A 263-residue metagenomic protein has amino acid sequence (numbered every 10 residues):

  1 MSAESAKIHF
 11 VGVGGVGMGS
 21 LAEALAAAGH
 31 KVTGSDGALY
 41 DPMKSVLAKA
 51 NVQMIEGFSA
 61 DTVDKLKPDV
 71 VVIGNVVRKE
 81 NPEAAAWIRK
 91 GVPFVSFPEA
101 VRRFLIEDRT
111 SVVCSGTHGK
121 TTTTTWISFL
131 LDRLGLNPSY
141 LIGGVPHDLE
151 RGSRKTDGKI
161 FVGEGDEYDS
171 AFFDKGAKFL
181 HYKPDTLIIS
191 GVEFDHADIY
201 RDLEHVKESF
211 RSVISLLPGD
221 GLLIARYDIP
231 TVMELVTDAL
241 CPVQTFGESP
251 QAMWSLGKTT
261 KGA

Functional and structural regions predicted by a protein language model:
M1-I55, K67-V71, R89-V92, R211 (+1 more regions): ATP-dependent carboxylate-amine ligase
E4, A24, A48, T62-V63 (+2 more regions): Phosphate-binding loop of NTP-binding sites
H9, H30, F58, H118-G119 (+1 more regions): Histidine-centered active-site/metal-ligand motif
V11-G14, S115, G257: Surface-exposed loop and edge beta-strand positions of immunoglobulin-like domains
D36-A38, G144, I229, S249: Residues in the short beta-alpha loop(s) of Rossmann-like NAD(P)-binding domains
E56-G57, V95-P98, T245-S249: Short beta-strand elements of ligand-binding domains
A252-M253: Glycine-/charge-enriched secondary-structure boundary and capping motifs
L256-A263: Short, intrinsically disordered, charge-balanced linker/junction segments flanking boundaries in proteins
